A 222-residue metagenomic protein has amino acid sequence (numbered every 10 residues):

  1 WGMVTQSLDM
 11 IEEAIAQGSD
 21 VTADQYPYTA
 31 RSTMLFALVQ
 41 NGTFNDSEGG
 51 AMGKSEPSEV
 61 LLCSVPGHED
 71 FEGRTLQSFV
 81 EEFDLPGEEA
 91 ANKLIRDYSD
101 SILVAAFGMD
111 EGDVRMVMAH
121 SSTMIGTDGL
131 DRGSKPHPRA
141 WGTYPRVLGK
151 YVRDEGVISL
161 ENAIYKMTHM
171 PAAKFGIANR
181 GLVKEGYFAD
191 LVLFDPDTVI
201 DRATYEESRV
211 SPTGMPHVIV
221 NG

Functional and structural regions predicted by a protein language model:
W1-D131, P136: Polyanionic/metal-chelating signatures
G2-Q6, F175, V210: Short, glycine/acidic-rich beta->alpha junctions
S7, N179, A203-E206: Short beta-alpha junctions and helix-cap segments that line functional grooves
S19-A23, S58, S121-T123, A173 (+3 more regions): Structural beta-strand/beta-sheet cores of well-ordered domains, especially the beta-sheet scaffolds that support
E69-D70, A172, E207-V210: Short loop/turn motifs at secondary-structure junctions and domain boundaries
T75-E82, P86-R115, P145-V199: C-terminal helical cap
R115-S122, T127-D128, V192-G222: C-terminal cap of metal-dependent C-N hydrolases
R139-T143: Reverse-transcriptase-like RNA-dependent polymerase core
